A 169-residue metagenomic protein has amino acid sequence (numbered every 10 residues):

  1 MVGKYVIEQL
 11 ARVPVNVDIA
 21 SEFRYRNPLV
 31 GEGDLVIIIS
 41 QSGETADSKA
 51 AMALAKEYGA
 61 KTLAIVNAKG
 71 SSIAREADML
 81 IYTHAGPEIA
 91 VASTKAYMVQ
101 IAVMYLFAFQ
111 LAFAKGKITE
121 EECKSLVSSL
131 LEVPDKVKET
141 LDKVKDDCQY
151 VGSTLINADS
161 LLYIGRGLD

Functional and structural regions predicted by a protein language model:
M1-I38, E44, K56-L63, T154-D169: Anionic-ligand anchoring segments at beta-strand to alpha-helix junctions in alpha/beta enzyme folds, i.e., glycine
K4-E8, N16, K49, M104-F109 (+1 more regions): Predominant activation on well-ordered alpha-helical scaffold segments within soluble catalytic domains
I7-A11, A51-A55, E132-K136: N-terminal start-of-chain detector that recognizes signal peptides and the immediate post-cleavage beginning
Y25-N27, K69-G70, C148-G152: Generic recognition of flexible, low-complexity loop/linker segments
L35-K115: Phosphate/diphosphate-binding loops
M79-D169: Active-site phosphate/pyrophosphate-binding segments
